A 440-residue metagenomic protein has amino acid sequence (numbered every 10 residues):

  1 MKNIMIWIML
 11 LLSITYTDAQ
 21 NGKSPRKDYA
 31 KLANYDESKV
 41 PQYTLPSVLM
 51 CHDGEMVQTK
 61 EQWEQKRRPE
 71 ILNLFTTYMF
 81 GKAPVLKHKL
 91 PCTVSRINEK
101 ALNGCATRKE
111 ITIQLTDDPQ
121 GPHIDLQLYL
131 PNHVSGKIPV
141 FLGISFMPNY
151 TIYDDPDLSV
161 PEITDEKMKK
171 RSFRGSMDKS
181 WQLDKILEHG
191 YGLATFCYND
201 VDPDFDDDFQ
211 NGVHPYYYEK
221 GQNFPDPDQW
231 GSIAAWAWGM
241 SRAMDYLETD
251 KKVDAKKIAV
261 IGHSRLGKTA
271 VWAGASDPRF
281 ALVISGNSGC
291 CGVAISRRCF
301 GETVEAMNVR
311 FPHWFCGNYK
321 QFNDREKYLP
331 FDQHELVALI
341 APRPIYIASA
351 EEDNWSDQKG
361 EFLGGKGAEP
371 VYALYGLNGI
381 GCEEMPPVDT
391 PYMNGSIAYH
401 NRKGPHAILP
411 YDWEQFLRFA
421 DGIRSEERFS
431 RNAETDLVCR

Functional and structural regions predicted by a protein language model:
Q20-K82, F419, R424-S425: N-terminal pre-domain segments of enzymes
D125-L128, G136-F146: Short beta-strand element of the alpha/beta-hydrolase
G143-K252, G289, I295-R298: Cap/lid segment of the alpha/beta-hydrolase catalytic domain
V213, K220, S285-L336, E361-C382: Mobile cap/lid helix-loop segments that gate and shape the active-site cleft of serine hydrolases
R242-E302, R310, R325-E326: Primarily recognizes the serine-hydrolase "nucleophile elbow" in alpha/beta-hydrolase and SGNH/GDSL folds
K320, G365-E426: C-terminal catalytic histidine-bearing segment of alpha/beta-hydrolase fold enzymes
A341-S356, R402-G404: Conserved strand-to-loop "acid loop" that flanks and positions the catalytic carboxylate
E427-R440: Positively charged, low-complexity/disordered segments
